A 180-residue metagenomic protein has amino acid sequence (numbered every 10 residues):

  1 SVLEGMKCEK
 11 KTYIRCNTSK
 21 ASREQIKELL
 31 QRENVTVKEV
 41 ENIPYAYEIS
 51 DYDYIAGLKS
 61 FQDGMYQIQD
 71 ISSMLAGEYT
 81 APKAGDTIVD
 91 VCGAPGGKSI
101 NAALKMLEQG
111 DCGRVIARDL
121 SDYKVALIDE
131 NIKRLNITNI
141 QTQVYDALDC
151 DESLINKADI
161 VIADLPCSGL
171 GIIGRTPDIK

Functional and structural regions predicted by a protein language model:
S1-K180: S-adenosylmethionine
